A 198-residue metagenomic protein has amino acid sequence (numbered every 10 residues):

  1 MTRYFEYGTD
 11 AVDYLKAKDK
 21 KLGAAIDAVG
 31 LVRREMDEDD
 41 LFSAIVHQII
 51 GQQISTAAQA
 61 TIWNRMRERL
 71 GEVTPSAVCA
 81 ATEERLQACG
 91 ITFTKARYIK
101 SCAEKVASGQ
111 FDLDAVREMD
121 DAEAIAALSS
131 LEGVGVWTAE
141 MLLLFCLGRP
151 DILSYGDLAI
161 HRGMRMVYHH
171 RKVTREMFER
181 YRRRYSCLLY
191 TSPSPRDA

Functional and structural regions predicted by a protein language model:
M1-L41, E179, R196: Intrinsically disordered, low-complexity, charged terminal extensions of DNA damage-control enzymes
L22, I54-S55, Q59-E132, R184: Alpha-helical ds-nucleic-acid-binding substructure associated with the helix-hairpin-helix region of base-excision DNA
A24-Q48, S55-N64, E68: A positional/architectural concept
A44-I49, A81-R85, E123-A127, A159-G163 (+1 more regions): A general alpha-helix detector
I45-I50, I99-A103, L142, S192: Short alpha-helical scaffolding segments that buttress acidic/His motifs in well-ordered protein cores
D120-R165: Catalytic DNA-binding helix-loop module of base-excision-repair DNA glycosylases/AP lyases
H170-L189: Primarily interfacial, aromatic-capped hydrophobic alpha-helices that serve as membrane anchors
Y190-A198: Single conserved hydrophobic/aromatic residue that forms the stacking wall/gate of nucleotide- or nucleobase-binding
